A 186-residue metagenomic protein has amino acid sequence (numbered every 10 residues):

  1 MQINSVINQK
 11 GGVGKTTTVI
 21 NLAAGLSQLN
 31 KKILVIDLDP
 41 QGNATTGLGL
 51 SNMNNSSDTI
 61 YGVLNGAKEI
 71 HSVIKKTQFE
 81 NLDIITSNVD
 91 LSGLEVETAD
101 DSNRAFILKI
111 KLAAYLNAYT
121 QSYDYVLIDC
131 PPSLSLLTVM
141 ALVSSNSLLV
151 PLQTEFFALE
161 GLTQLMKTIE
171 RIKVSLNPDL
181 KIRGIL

Functional and structural regions predicted by a protein language model:
M1-L186: P-loop NTP-binding core
